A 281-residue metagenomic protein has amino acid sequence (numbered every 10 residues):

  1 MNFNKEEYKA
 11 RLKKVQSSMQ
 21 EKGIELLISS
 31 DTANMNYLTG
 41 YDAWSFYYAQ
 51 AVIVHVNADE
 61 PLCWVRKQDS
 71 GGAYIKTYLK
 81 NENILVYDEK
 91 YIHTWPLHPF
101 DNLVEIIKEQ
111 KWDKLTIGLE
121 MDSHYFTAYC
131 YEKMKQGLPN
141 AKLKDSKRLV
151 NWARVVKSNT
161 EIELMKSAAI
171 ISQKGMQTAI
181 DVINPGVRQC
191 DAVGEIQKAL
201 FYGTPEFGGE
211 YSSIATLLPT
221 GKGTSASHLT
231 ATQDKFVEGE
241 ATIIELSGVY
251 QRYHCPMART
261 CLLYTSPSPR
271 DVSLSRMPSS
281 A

Functional and structural regions predicted by a protein language model:
M1-K174: A composition/biophysics-driven feature that prefers long, compositionally simple stretches
M35-S45, K147-W152, V156, V187-L263: Short catalytic-site patches enriched in acidic/histidine residues that coordinate or position cofactors/metals
K108, P139, S167-Q177, D181-R188 (+3 more regions): Generic secondary-structure signature for well-ordered alpha-helical cores
Y129, R188, L274: Residue-level recognition of oxygen-bearing side chains
E161, E245, P256, S268-D271: Acidic active-site catalytic centers that drive phospho-/nucleotidyl reactions and related ester hydrolyses
Y264-A281: Single conserved hydrophobic/aromatic residue that forms the stacking wall/gate of nucleotide- or nucleobase-binding
